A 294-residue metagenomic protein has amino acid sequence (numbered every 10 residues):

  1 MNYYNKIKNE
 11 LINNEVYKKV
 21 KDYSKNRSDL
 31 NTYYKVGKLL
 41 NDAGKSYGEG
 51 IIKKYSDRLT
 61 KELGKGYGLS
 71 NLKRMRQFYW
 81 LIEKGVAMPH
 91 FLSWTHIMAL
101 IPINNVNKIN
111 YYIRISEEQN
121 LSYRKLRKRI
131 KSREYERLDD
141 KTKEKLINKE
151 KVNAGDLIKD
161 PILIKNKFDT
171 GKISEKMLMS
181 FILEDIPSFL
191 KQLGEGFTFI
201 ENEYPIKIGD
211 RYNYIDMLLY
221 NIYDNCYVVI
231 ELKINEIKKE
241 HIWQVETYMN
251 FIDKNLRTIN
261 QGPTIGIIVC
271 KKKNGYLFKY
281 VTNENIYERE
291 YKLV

Functional and structural regions predicted by a protein language model:
M1-V294: Basic, low-complexity intrinsically disordered segments
